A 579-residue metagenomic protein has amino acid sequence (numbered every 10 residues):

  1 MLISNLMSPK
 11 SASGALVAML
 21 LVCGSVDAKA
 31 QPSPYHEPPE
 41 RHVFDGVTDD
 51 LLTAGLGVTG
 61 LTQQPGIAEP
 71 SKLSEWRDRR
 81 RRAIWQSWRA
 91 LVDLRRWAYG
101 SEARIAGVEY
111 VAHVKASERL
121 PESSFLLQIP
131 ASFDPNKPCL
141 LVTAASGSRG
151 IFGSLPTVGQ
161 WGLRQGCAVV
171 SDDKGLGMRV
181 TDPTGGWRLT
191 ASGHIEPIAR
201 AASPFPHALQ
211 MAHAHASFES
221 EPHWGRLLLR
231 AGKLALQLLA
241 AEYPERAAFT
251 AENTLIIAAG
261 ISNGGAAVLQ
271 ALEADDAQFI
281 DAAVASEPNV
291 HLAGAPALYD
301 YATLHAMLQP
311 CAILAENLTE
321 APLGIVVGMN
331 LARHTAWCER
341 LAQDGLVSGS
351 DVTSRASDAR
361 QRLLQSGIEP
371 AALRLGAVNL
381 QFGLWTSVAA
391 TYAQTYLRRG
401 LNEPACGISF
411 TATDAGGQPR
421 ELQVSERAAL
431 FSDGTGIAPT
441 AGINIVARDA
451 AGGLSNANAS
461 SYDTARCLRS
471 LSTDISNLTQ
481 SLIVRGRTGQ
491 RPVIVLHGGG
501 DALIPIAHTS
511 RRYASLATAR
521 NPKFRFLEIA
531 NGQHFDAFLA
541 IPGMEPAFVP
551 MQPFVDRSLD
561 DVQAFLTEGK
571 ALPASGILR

Functional and structural regions predicted by a protein language model:
L2-A15: Bacterial N-terminal signal peptides that target proteins for export
G14-G24: Bacterial N-terminal signal peptides
V26-A30: Sec/Tat signal peptide C-region and signal peptidase I cleavage site
Q31-R579: C-terminal His-loop and adjacent cap/lid subdomain of alpha/beta-hydrolase
